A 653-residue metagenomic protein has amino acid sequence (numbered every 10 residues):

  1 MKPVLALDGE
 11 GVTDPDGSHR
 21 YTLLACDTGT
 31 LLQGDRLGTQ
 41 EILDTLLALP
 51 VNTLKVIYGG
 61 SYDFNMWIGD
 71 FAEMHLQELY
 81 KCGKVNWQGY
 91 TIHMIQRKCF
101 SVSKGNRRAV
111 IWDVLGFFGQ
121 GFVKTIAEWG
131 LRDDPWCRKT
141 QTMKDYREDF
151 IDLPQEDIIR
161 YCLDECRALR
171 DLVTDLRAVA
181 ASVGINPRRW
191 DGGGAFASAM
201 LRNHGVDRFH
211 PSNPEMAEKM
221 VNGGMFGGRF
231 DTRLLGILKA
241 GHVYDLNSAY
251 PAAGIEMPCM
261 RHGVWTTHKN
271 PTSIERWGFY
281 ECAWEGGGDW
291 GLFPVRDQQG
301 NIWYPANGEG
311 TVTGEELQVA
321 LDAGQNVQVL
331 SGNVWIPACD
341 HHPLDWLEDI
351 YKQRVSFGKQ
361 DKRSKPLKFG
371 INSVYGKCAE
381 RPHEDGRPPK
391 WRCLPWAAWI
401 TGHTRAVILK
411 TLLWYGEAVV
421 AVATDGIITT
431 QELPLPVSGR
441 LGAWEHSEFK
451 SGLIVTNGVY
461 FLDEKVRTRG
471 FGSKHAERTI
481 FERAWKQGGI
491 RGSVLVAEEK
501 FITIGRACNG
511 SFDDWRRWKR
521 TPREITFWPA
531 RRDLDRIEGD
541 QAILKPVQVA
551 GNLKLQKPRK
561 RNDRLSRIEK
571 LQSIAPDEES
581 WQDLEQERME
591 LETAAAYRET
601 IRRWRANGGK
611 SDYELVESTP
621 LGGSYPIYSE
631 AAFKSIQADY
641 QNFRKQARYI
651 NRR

Functional and structural regions predicted by a protein language model:
M1, P15-R20, D27-R652: Conserved acidic
A6-L7, G11-T13: Catalytic phosphate/metal-binding cores of nucleic-acid and nucleotide-processing enzymes, i.e., regions that mediate
